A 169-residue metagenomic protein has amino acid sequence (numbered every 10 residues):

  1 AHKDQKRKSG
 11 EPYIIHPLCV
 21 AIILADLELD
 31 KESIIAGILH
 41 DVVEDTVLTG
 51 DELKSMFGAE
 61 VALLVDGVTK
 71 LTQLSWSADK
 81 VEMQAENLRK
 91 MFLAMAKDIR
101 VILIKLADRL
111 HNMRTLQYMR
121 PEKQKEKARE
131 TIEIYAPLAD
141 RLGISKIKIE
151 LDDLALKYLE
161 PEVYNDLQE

Functional and structural regions predicted by a protein language model:
A1-E169: Active-site helical microenvironments for divalent-metal-assisted chemistry
